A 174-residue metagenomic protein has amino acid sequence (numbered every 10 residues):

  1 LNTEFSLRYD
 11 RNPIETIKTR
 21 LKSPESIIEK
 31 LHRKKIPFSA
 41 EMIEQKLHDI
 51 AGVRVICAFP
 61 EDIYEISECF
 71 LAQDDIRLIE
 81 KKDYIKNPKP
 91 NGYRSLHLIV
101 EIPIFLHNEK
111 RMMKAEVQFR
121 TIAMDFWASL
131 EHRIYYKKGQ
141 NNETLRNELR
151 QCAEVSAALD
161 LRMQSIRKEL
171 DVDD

Functional and structural regions predicted by a protein language model:
L1-E4, V155-D174: Contiguous, amphipathic alpha-helical segments that mediate oligomerization or scaffolding in large protein assemblies
L1-N2, P37-K46, A58-I63, D173-D174: Short N-terminal helix-initiation segments at or just after the protein's N-terminus
L1-P13: Short, compositionally biased "basic patch" segments
T3, T16-T19, T121, T144: Residue-identity detector for threonine
E4-F5, I36, D74-I79: Short secondary-structure junctions
D10-A51: A glycine-rich, hydrophobic loop/mini-helix early in the fold
E44, C57-S165: Long beta-strand-rich cores associated with HINT superfamily self-processing modules
G52-I56: Short aromatic/hydrophobic contact patches that present stacked aromatics for nucleic-acid/ligand binding
